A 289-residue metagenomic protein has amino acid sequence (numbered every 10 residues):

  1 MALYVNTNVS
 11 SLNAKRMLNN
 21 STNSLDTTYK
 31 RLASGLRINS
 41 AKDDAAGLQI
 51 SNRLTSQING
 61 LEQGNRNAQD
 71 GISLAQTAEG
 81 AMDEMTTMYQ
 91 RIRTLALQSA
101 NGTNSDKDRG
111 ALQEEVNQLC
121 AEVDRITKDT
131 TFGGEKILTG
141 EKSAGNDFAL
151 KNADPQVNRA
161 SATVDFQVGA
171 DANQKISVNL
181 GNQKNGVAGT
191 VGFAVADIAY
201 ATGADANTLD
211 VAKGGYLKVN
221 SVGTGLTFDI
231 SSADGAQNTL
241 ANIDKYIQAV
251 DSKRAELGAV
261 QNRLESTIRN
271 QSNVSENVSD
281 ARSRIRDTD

Functional and structural regions predicted by a protein language model:
M1-D289: Primary detection of the long, small/polar-rich alpha-helical "axial" segments characteristic of bacterial flagellar
